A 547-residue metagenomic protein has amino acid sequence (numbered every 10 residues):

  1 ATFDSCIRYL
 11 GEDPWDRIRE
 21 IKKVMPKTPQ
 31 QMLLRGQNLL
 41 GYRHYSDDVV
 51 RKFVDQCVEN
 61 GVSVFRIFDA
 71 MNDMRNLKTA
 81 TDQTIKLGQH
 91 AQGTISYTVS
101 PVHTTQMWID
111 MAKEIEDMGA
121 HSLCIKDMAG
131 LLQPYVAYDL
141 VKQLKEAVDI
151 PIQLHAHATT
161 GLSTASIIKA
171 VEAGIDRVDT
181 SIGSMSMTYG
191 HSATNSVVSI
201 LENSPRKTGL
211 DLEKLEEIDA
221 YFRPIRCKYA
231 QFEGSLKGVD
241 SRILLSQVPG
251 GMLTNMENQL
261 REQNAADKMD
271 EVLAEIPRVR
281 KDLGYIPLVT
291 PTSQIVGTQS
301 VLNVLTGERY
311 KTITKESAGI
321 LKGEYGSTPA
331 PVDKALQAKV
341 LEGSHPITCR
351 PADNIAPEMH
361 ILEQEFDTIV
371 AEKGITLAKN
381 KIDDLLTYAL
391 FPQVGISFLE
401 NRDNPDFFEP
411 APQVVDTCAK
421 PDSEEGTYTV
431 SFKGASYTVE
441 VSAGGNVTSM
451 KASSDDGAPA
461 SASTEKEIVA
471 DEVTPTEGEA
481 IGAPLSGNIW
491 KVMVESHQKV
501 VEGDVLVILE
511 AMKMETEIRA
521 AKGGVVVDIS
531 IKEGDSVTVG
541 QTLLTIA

Functional and structural regions predicted by a protein language model:
A1, T28-R35, F65-R66, A91-I95 (+3 more regions): Hydrophobic faces of well-ordered beta-strands that scaffold small-molecule active sites in alpha/beta enzyme cores
A1-C6, K237-D240, G251-A460: Terminal or standalone catalytic/regulatory effector modules within metabolic enzymes and repeat proteins
A1-I18, G36-Y42, F65-N76, V99-S100 (+2 more regions): Glycine-rich, proline-tolerant flexible connector loops at the mouths of alpha/beta enzymes
R8-L33, A80-S96, A137-L154, V198-L210: Alpha-helix-loop-beta-strand connector modules within alpha/beta enzyme cores
L33-V49, F68-M71, T94-M107, Q153-G161: Active-site mouth loops of central-metabolism enzymes
I67, L123, G174, V197 (+1 more regions): Conserved, mostly hydrophobic/aromatic
Q106-M111, T160-I175: Catalytic cores of alpha/beta
V469-A547: Structured functional modules or segments
